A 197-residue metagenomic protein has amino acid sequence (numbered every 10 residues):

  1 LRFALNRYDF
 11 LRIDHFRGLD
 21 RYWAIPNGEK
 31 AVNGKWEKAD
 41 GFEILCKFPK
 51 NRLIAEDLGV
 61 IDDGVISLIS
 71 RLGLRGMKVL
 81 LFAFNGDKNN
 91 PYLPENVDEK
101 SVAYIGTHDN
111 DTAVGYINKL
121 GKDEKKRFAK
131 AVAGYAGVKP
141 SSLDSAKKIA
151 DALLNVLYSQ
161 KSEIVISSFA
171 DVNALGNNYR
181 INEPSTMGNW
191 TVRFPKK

Functional and structural regions predicted by a protein language model:
L1-K197: Catalytic cores of glycan-processing enzymes that make or break glycosidic bonds
